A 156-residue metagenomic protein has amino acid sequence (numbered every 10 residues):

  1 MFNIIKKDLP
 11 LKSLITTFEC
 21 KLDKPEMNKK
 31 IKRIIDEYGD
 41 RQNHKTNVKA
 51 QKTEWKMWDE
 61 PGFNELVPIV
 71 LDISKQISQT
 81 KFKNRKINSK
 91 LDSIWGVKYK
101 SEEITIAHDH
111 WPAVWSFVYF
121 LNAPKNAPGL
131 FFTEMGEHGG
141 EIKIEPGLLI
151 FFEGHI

Functional and structural regions predicted by a protein language model:
M1-I87, I104: Non-heme Fe(II)/2-oxoglutarate
N88-I156: Catalytic core of non-heme Fe(II) oxygenases with the double-stranded beta-helix
